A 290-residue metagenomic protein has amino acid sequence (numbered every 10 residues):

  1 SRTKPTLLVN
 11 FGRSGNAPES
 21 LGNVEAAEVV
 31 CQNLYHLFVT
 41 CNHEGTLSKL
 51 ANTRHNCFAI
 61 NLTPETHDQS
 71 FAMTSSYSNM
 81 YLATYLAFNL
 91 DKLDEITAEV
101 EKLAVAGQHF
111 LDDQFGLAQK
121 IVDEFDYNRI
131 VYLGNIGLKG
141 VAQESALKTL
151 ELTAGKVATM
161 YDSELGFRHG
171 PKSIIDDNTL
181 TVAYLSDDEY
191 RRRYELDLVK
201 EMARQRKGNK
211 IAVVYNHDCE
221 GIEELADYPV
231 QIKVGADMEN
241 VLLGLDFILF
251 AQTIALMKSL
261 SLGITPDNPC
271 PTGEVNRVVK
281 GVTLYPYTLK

Functional and structural regions predicted by a protein language model:
S1-A104, L185-A226, I232-G235: Glycine-rich phosphate-binding loops that contact phosphosugars or nucleotide phosphates
L8, R129-Y132, A183-L185, N240: A short, structure-level motif marking secondary-structure boundaries and short turns
L21, M80-T84, Q143-L150, L196 (+2 more regions): Predominant activation on well-ordered alpha-helical scaffold segments within soluble catalytic domains
E44, L138-K139, C219, A251: Alpha-helix N-cap/helix-start and coil->helix boundary motif
A51-V182, L262-K290: Active-site phosphate/pyrophosphate-binding segments
K210, V230-K290: Charge-biased C-terminal accessory regions appended to nucleic-acid-, cytoskeletal NTPase
